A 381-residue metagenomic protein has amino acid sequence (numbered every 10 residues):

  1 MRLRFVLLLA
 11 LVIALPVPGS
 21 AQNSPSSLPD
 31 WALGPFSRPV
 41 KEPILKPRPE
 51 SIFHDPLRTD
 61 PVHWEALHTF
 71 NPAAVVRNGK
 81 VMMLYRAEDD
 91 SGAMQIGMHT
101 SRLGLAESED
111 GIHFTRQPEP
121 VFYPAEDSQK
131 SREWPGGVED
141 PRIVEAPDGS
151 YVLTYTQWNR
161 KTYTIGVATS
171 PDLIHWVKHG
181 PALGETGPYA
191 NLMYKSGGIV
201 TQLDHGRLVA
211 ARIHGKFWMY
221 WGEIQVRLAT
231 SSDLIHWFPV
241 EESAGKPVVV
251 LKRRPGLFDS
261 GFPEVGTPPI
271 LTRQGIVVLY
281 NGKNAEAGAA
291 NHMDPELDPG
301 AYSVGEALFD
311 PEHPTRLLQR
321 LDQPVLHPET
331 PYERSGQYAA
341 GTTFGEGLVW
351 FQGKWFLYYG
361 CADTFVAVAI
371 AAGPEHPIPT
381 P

Functional and structural regions predicted by a protein language model:
M1-R4: Positively charged n-region of N-terminal signal peptides that target proteins for export
V6-P16: Bacterial N-terminal signal peptides
Q22-G136, V144-G261, I270-Y338, Q352-P381: Beta-rich carbohydrate-recognition and catalytic domains
Y338-A340, G345: C-terminal structured domain segments
